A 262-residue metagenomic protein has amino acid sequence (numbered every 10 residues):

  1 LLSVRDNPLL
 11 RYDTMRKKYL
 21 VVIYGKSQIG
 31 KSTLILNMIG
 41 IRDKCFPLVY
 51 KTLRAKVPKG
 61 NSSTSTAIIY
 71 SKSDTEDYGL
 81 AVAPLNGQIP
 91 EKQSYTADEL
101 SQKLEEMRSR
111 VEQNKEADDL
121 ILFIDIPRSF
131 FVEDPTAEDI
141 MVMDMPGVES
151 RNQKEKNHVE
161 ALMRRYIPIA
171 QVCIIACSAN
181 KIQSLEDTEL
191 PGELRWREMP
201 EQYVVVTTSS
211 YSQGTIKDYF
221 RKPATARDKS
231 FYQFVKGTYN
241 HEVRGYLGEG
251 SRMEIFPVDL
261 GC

Functional and structural regions predicted by a protein language model:
L9-C262: Globular "head" domains of long coiled-coil molecular machines
